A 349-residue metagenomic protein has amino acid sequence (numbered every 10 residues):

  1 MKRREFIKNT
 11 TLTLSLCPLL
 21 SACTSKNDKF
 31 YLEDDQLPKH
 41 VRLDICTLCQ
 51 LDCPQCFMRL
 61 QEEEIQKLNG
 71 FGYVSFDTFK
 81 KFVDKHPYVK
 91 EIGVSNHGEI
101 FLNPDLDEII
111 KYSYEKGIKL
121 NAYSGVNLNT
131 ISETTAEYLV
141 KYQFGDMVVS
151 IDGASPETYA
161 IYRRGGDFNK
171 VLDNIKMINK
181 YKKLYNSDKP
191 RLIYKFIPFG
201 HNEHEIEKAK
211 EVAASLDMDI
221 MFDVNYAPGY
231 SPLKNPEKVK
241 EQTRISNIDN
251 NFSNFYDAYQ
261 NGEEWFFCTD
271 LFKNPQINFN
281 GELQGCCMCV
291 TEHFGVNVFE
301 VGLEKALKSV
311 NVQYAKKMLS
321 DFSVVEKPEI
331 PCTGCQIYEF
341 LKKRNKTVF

Functional and structural regions predicted by a protein language model:
E5-S25: N-terminal export signals
C17, L43, T47-Q50, G262 (+1 more regions): Processing junctions and N-termini across compartments
K26-D146, E157, I161, G166-N169 (+4 more regions): Conserved alpha-helical substructure of the radical SAM core
D44, P87-S95, Y114, K119-Y123 (+5 more regions): Conserved C-terminal portion of the radical SAM core fold that forms the substrate/S-adenosylmethionine-binding
L48-Q50, Q61-E63, E99-I100, N127-N129 (+8 more regions): Short, solvent-exposed loop/turn segments at secondary-structure junctions
K180-I193, D219-M221, A227-F267, E282-L283 (+1 more regions): C-terminal accessory region of radical SAM enzymes
T269-L271: Short, small/polar residue-rich loop motifs at catalytic or cofactor-binding pockets
